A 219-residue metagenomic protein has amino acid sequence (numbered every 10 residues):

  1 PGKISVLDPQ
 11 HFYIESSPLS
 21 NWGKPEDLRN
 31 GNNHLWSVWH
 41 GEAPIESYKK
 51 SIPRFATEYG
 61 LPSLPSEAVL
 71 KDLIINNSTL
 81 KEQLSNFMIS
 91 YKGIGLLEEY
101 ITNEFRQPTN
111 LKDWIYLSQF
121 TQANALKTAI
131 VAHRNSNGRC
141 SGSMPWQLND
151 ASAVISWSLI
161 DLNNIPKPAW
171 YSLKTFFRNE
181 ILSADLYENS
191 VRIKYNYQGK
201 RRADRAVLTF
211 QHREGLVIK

Functional and structural regions predicted by a protein language model:
G2-N21: Gly/Pro-rich turn-and-neighbor structural signature
I4-S5, S17, D27, L35-K200 (+1 more regions): Substrate-binding clefts and catalytic carboxylate motifs of secreted carbohydrate-active enzymes
I14, K194, T209: Residues in well-ordered beta-strands of folded domains
W22-P25, R29-N30: Mid-to-C-terminal "cap/lid" subdomains and adjacent gly/pro-rich loops that border and regulate access to redox
R201-V207: Exposed beta-strand and adjacent loop surfaces of beta-rich binding modules that mediate intermolecular recognition
V207-K219: Intrinsically disordered, low-complexity Pro/Gly/Ser/Thr-rich segments with frequent PxxP/GP/PP motifs and embedded
